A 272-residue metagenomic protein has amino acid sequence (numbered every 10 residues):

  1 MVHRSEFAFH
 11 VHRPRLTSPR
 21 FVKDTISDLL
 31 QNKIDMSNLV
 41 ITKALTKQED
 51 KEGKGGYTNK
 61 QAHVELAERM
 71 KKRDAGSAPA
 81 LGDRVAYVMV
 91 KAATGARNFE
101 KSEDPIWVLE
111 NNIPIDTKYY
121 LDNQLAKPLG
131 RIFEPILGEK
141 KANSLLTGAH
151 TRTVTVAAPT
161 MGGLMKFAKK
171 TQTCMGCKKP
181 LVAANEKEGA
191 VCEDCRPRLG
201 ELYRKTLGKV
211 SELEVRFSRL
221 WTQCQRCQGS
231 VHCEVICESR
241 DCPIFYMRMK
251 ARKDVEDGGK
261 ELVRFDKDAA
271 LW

Functional and structural regions predicted by a protein language model:
M1-V231, R240-W272: DNA-dependent DNA polymerase catalytic subunits
C237: A short, cysteine/histidine-rich metal-binding "knuckle" motif
